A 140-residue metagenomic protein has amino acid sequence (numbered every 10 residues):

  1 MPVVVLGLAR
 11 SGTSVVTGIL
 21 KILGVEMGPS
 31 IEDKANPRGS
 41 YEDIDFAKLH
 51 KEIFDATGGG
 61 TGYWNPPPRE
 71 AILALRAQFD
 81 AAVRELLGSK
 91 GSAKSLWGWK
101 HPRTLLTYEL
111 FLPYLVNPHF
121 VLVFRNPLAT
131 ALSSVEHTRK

Functional and structural regions predicted by a protein language model:
M1-Q78: PAPS-dependent sulfotransferase catalytic core
G59, D80, R84-K140: PAPS-dependent sulfotransferase catalytic domain
